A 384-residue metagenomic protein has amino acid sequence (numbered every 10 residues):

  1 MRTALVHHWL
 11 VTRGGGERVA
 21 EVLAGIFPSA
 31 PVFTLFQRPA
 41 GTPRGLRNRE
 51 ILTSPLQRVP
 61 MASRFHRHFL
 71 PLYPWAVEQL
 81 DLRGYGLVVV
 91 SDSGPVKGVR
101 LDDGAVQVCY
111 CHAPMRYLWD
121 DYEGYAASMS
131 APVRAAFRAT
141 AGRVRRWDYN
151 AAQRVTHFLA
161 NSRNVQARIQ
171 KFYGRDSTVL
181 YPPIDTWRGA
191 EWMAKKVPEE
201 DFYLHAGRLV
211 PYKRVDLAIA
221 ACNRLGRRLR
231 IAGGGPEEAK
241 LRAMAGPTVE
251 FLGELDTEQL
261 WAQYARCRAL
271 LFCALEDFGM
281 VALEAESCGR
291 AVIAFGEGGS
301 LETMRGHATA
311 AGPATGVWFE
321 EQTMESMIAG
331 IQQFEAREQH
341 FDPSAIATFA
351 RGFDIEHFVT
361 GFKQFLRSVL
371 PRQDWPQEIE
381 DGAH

Functional and structural regions predicted by a protein language model:
I26-K97: Active-site donor-binding segments of glycosyltransferases and PAPS-dependent sulfotransferases
A126-F158, Q166: Membrane-proximal helix-turn-helix segments that form the acceptor-binding/catalytic region of lipid-linked
A190-R230: Conserved donor-binding/catalytic core segment of Leloir-type glycosyltransferases
Y203, A265-D277, R290: Acidic donor-binding loop of glycosyltransferase active sites
A239-A262: Nucleotide-activated donor-binding/catalytic signature segment of Leloir-type glycosyltransferases, i.e., the conserved
A291-G296, M304: Short hydrophobic beta-strand element within catalytic cores of glycosyltransferases and related nucleotide-activated
L301-Q333: Change "using UDP/GDP/dTDP sugars" to "using nucleotide sugars
Q322, A336-W375: A charged, aromatic-enriched C-terminal amphipathic alpha-helix characteristic of glycosyltransferases across folds
